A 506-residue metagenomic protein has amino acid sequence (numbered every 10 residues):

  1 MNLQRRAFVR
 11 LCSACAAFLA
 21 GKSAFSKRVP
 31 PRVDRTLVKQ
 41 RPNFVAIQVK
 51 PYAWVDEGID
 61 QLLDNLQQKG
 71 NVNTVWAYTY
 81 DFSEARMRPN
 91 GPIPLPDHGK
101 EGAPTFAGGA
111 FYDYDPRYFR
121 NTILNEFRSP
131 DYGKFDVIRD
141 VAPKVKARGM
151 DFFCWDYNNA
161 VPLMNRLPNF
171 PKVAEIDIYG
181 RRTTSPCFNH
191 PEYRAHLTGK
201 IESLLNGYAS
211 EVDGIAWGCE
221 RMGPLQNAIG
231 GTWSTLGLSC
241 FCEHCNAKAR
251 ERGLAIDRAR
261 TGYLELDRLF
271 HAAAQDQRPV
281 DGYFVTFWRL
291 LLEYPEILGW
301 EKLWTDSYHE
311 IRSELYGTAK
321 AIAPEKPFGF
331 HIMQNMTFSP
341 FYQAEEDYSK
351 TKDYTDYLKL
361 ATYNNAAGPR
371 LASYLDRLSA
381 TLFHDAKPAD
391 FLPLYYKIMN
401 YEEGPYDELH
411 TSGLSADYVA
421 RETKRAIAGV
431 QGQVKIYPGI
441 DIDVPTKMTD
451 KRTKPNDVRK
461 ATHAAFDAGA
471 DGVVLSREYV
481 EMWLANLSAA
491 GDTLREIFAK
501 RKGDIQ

Functional and structural regions predicted by a protein language model:
A7-R28: N-terminal export signals
K22-V45: C-terminal segment of N-terminal export signals and the immediately downstream linker at the start of the mature
P42, F127, F153-G207, L236-R250: Active-site-adjacent "subsite" loops/lids of carbohydrate-active enzymes
A46-W54, P116-F135, R181-A195, P295-Y308 (+3 more regions): The substrate-binding groove and active-site-proximal loops of carbohydrate-active enzymes, especially glycoside
Q61-A85, S210-V212, A468-G472: Catalytic domains of carbohydrate-active enzymes, especially glycoside hydrolases
V72-Y132: Aromatic-lined carbohydrate-binding/catalytic grooves of carbohydrate-active enzymes
F153-V161, A216-E220, A259-L266, W304-P340 (+1 more regions): Aromatic-lined carbohydrate-recognition surfaces of secreted/lumenal glycan-active proteins
T355-P369, S412-R425, G432-D492: Substrate-binding cleft of secreted/luminal carbohydrate-active enzymes
